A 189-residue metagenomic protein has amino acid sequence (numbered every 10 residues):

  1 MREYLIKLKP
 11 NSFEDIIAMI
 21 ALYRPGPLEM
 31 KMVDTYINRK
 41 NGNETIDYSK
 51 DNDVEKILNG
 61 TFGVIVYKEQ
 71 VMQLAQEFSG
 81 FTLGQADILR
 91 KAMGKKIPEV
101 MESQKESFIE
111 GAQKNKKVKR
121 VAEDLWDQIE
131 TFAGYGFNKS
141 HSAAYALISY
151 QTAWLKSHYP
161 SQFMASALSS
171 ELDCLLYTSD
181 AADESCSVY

Functional and structural regions predicted by a protein language model:
M1-S179: Noncatalytic, beta-rich nucleic-acid-contacting surfaces in large DNA/RNA-processing enzymes
Y177-Y189: Single conserved hydrophobic/aromatic residue that forms the stacking wall/gate of nucleotide- or nucleobase-binding
